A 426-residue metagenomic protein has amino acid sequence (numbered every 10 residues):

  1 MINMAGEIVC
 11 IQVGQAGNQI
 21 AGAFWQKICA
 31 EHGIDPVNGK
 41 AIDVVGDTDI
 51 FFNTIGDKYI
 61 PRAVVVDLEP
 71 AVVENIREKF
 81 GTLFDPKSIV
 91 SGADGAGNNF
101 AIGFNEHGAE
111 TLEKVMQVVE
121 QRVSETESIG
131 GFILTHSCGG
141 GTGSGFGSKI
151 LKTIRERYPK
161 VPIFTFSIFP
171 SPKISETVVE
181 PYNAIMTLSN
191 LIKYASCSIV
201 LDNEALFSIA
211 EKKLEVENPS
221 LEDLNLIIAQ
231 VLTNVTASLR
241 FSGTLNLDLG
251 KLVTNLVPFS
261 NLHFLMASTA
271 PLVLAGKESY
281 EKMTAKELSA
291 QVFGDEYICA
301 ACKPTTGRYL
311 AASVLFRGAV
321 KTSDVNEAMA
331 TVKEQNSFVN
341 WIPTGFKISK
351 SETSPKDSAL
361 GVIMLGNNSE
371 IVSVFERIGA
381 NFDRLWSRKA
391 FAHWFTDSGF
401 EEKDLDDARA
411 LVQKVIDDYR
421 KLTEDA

Functional and structural regions predicted by a protein language model:
I2-A426: Terminal, contiguous helix-loop blocks that mediate binding/assembly
